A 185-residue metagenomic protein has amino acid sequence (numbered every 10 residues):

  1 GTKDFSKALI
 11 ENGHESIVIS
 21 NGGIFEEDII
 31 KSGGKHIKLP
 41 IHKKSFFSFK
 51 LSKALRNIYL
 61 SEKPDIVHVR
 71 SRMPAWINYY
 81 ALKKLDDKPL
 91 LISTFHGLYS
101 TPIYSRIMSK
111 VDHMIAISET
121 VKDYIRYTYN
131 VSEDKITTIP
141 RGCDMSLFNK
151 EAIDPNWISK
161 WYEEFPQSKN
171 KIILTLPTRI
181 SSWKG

Functional and structural regions predicted by a protein language model:
D4-F49, K135: N-terminal strand-loop element at the rim of the active site of nucleotide-sugar-dependent glycosyltransferases
F47, S100, D144, R179-W183: Nucleotide-sugar-dependent glycosyltransferase donor-binding/catalytic pocket residues
K63-P64: Proline-aspartate-enriched helix->loop->beta-strand connector
V69-A75, F95: Short His-centered aromatic/hydrophobic patch
K83-E119: A conserved, positively charged/aromatic
T120, G142: Carbohydrate-associated surface elements
N149-Q167: A short helix/loop element that forms part of the nucleotide-sugar donor recognition site in Leloir-type
Q167-K184: Conserved donor-binding/catalytic core segment of Leloir-type glycosyltransferases
